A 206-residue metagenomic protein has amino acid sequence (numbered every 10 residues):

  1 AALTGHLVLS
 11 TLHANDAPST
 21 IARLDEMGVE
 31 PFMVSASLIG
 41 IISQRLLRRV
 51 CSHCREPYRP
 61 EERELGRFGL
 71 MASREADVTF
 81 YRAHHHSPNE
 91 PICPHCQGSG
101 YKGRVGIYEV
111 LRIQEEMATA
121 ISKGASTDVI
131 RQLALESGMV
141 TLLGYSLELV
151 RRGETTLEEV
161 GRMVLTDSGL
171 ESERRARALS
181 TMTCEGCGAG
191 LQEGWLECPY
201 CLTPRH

Functional and structural regions predicted by a protein language model:
A1-H206: Short, flexible helix-loop junctions that flank or precede catalytic/ligand sites
